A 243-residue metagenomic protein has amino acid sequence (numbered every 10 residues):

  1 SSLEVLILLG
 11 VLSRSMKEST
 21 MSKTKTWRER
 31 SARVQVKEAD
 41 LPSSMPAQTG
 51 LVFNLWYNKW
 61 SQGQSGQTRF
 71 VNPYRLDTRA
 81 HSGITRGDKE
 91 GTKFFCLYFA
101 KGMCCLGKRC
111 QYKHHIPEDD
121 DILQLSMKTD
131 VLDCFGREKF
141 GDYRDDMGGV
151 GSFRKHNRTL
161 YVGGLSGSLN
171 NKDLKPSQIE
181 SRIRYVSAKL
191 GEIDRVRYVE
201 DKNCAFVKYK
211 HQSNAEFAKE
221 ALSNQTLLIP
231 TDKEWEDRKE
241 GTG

Functional and structural regions predicted by a protein language model:
E4-V5, V11: Acidic, Ala/Val/Gly-enriched low-complexity intrinsically disordered segments
M16-D88: Intrinsically disordered, low-complexity acidic/polar tracts
K23, T49-F53, V131, G136-K139 (+2 more regions): A general marker of short, structured functional hotspots
R33, W56-Y57, E138-D142, L174-P176 (+1 more regions): A short linear-motif detector with a strong N-terminal bias
W60-L160, G167-N171: Eukaryotic nuclear low-complexity, Arg/Ser/Gly/Pro-rich intrinsically disordered regions
S82, K89-E90, K155-C204, K210-W235: Canonical RRM/RBD RNA-binding surface and closely related RRM-like beta-sheet modules in eukaryotic RNA-binding proteins
I122, D130-V131, T226-G243: Low-complexity RS/RG/RGG-rich segments used by eukaryotic RNA-binding proteins and nuclear co-regulators for mRNP
